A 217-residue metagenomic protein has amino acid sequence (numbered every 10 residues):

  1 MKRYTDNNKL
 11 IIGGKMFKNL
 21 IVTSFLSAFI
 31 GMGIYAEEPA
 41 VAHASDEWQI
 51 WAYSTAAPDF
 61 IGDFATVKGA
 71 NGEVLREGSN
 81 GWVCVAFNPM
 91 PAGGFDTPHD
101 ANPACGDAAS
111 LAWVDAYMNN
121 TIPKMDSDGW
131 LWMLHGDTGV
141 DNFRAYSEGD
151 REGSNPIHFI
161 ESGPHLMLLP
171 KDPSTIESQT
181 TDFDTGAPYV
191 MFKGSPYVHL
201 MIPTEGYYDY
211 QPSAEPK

Functional and structural regions predicted by a protein language model:
K2, F17, S79-V83: Residue-level signal for functionally critical sites in structured catalytic/ligand-binding pockets
K2-K15: Short, Lys/Arg-enriched N-terminal segments with co-localized hydrophobic residues within the first ~10-30 amino acids
F17-T23: Sec-dependent signal peptide recognition, specifically the positively charged N-region followed immediately by
T23-G31: Bacterial N-terminal signal peptides
M32-E37: Sec/Tat signal peptide C-region and signal peptidase I cleavage site
E38-K217: Primary mode marks residue(s) on the alpha4-beta5-alpha5 output face of response regulator receiver
